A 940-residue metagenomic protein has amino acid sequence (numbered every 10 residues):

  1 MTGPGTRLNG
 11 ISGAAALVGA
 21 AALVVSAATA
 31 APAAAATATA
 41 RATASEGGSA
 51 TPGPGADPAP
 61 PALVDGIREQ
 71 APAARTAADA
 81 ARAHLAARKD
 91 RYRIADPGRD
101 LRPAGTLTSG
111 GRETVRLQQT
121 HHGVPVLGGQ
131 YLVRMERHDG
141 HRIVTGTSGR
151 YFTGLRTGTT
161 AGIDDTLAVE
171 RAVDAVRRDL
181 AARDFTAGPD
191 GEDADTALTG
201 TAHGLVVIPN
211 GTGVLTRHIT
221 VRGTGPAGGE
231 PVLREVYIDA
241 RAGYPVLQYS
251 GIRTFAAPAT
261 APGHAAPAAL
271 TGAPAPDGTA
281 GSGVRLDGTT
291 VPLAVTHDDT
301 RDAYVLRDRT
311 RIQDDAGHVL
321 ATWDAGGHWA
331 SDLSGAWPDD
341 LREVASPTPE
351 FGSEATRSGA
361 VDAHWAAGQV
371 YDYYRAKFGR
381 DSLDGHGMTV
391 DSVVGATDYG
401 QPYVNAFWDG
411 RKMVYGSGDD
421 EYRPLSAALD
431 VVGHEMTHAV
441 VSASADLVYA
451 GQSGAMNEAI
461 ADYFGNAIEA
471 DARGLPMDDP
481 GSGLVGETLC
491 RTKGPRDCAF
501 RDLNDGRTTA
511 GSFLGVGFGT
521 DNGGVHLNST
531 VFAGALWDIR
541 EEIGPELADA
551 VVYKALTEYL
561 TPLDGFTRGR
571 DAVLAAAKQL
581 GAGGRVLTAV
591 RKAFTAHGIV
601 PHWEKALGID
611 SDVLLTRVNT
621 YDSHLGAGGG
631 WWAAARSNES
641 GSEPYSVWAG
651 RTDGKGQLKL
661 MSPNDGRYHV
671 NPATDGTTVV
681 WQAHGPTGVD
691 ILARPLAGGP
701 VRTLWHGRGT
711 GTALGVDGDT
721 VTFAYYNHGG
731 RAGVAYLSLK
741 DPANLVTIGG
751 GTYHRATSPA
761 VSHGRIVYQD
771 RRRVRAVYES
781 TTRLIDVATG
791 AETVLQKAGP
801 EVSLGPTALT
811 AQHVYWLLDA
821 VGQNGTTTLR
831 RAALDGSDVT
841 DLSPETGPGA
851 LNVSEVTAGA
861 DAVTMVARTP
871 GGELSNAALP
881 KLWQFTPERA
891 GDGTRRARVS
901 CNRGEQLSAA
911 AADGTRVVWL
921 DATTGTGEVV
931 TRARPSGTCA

Functional and structural regions predicted by a protein language model:
T2, T216, R241-R375, G385-T389 (+7 more regions): Acidic/polar low-complexity interaction segments
T2-P4, G13-A16, A36-P262, M388-W408 (+1 more regions): Segments that shape or occlude catalytic/ligand-binding pockets
R357-S417, E421-V431, V441-N619, G630-A634 (+2 more regions): Zinc-dependent metallohydrolase catalytic domains
A606-V618, D653-G666, L696-T710, L739-R755 (+4 more regions): Multi-bladed beta-propeller domains
L614-A627, D665-G676, R708-D719, T752-H763 (+3 more regions): Repeated scaffold domains used in trafficking and secretory/extracellular systems, primarily beta-propellers
W631-R636, V679-Q682, V721-Y725, I766-D770 (+3 more regions): Residue position within the beta-strands of beta-propeller blades
N638-A649, P686-P695, Y725-S738, D770-D786 (+3 more regions): Structural motif
G893-A940: Blade-level signature of beta-propeller repeat domains, shared across WD40, Kelch, NHL, RCC1 and BNR/Asp-box propellers
